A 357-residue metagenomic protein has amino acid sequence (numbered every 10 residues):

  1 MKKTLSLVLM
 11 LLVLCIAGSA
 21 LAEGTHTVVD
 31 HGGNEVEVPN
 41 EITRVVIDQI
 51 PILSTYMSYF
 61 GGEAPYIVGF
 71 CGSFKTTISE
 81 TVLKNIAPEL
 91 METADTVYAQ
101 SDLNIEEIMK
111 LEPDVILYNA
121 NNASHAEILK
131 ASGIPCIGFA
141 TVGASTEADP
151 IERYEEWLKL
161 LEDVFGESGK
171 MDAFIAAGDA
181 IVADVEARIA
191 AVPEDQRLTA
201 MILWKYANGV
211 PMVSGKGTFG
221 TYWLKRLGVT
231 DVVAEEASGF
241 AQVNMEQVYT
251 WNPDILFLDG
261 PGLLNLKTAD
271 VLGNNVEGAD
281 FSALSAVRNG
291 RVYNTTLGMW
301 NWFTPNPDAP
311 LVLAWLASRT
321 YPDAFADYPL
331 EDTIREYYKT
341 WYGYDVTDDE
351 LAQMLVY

Functional and structural regions predicted by a protein language model:
K2-A22: Sec-dependent N-terminal signal peptides of Gram-positive bacterial secreted proteins and lipoproteins
T25-V28, E35, H125-G209, V233-A234 (+1 more regions): Extracytoplasmic substrate-binding proteins
H31-G33, E92-I105, E236-M245: Short helix-initiation/N-cap motifs at beta->coil->alpha
E35-I42, N85-T96, L227-A237: A local structural motif
R44-D48, V68-C71, V115-N119, C136-A140 (+5 more regions): Structural recognition of the beta-strand scaffold that forms the well-ordered cores of secreted hydrolase catalytic
I47-L111, V115: A short, structured surface patch at a secondary-structure boundary
V97-Q100, N104-Y118, N244-P261: Proline-aspartate-enriched helix->loop->beta-strand connector
V213-G239: Alpha-helical, coiled-coil/dimerization segments enriched in small aliphatic residues
